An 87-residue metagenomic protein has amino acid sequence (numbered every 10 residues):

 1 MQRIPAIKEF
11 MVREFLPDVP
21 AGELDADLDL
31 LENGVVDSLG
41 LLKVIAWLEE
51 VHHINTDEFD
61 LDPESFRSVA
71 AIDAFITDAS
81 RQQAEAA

Functional and structural regions predicted by a protein language model:
M1-D37, L42-I45, E50-A87: Phosphopantetheine-dependent thiolation modules in NRPS/PKS and related acyl-activating systems
